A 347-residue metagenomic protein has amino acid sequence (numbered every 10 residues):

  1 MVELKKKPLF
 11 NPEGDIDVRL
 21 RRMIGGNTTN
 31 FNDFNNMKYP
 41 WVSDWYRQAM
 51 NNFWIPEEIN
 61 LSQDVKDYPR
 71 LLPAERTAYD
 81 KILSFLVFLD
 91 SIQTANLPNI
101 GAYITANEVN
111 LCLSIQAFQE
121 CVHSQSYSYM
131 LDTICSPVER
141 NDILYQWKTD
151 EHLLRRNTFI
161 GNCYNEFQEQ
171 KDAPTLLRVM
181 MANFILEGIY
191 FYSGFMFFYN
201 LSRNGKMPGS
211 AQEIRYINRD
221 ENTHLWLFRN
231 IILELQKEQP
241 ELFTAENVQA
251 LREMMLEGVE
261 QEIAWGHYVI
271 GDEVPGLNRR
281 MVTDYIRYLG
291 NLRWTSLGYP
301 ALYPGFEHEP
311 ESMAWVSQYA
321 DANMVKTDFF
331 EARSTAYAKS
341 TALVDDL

Functional and structural regions predicted by a protein language model:
V2-L347: Non-heme di-metal
